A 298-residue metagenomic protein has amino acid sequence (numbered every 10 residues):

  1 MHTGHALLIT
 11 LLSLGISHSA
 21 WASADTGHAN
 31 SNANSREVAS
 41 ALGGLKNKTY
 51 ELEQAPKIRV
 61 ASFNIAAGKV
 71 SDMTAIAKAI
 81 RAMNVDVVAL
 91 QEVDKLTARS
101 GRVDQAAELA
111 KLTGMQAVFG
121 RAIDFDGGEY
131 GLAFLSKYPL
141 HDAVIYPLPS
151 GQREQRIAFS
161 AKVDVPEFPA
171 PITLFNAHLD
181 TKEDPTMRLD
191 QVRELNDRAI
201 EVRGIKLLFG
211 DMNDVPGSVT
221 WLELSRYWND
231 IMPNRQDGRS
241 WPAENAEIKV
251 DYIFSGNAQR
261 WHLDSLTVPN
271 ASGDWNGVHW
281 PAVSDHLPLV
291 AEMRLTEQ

Functional and structural regions predicted by a protein language model:
A6-S17: Bacterial N-terminal signal peptides
S23-Y50, K162-V163, A199-L207, M212-Q298: Metal-dependent phosphoester-hydrolase catalytic domains
N32-Y50, V93-P171, S265-N270: Structured beta-strand-rich core segments of catalytic domains in phosphoester-bond hydrolases
E51, K57-T74, D94-S100, P147-R153 (+1 more regions): Acidic/histidine-rich helix-loop elements that form or flank divalent-metal/phosphate-binding sites at the catalytic
I58-I65, I76-G101, L135, A161 (+5 more regions): Active-site beta-strand/loop signature of hydrolases that rely on acidic residues for catalysis
F63-A66, Q91-V93, G120-I123, S136-Y138 (+6 more regions): Active-site-proximal beta-strand/loop segments in catalytic clefts of secreted hydrolases
G68-S71, K95-A98, F125-G127, K182-D184 (+2 more regions): Active-site environment of divalent metal-dependent phosphoester hydrolases
R81-V85, A110-G114, V118, L140 (+2 more regions): Sec-exported extracytoplasmic/periplasmic mature domains
